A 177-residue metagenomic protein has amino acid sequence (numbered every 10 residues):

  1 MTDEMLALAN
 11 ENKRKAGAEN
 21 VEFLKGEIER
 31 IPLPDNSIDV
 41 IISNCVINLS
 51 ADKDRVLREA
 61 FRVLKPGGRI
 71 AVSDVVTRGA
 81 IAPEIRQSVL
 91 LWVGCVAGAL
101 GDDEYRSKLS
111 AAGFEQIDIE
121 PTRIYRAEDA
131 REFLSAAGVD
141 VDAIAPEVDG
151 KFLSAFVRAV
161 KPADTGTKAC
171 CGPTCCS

Functional and structural regions predicted by a protein language model:
M1-I31, D54-R58: Class I SAM-dependent methyltransferase SAM/SAH-binding core
E29-V40: A short acidic, Gly/Pro-enriched loop at the edge of an enzyme's catalytic core that lines a small-molecule cofactor
D39-D52: A short SAM/SAH-binding and catalytic strip from SAM-dependent methyltransferases
C45, E59-F61, L109: Class I S-adenosylmethionine-dependent transferase superfamily signal
D54-R69: A short glycine-rich, Lys/Arg-flanked "PGG" loop and its adjoining helix->strand segment in the class I
V72-D74: Acidic carboxylate diad motif detector
V76-V96, S107: Short, glycine-/aromatic-enriched active-site segment of Class I SAM-dependent methyltransferases
K108-S177: C-terminal lobe and adjacent flexible extensions of AdoMet/dcAdoMet transferase-like proteins
